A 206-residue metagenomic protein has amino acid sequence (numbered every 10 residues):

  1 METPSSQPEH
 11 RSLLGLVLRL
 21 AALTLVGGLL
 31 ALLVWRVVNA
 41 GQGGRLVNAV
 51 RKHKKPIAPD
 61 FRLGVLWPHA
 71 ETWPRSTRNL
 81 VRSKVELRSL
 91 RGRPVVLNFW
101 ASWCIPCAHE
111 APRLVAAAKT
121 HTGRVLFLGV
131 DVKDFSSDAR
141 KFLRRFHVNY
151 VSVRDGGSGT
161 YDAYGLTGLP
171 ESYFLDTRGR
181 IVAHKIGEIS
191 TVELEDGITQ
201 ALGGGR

Functional and structural regions predicted by a protein language model:
M1-P74, R206: N-terminal targeting signals for export/organelle localization
F61, A70-E71, V85, F99-W100 (+3 more regions): Conserved hydrophobic/aromatic "anchor" residues that stabilize well-ordered secondary structure elements
R62-V95: A short beta-strand-turn-helix
R93-V95, W100-W103, G168: Short pre-active-site segment immediately N-terminal to redox-active cysteine/selenocysteine motifs in thiol-based
V95-L97, L128-V130, Y173: Conserved hydrophobic packing residues within short motifs/helices of P-loop NTPase cores of ABC-family ATPases
F99-A116: Conserved redox-active cysteine motifs that mediate thiol-disulfide chemistry, especially di-cysteine Cys-X(1-2)-Cys
H109, K119-G157, L169: Conserved segment of the thioredoxin-like fold in thiol-based oxidoreductases
K141-N149, R154-R206: Thiol/disulfide oxidoreductase modules built on the thioredoxin-like
